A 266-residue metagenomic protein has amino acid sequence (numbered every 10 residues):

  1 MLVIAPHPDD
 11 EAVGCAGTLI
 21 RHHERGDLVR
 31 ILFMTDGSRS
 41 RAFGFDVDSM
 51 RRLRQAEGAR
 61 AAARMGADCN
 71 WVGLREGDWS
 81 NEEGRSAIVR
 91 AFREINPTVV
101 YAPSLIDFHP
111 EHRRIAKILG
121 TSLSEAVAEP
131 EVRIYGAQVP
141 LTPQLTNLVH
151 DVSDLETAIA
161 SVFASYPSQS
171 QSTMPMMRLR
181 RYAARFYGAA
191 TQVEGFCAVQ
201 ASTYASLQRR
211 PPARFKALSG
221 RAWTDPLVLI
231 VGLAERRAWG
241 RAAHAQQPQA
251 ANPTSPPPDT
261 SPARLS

Functional and structural regions predicted by a protein language model:
M1-D48: ATP-dependent adenylation/pyrophosphate-handling site
M1-I4, R21, R25, F45-D46 (+4 more regions): Metal-dependent de-N-acetylase/amidase catalytic core
G14, L53, E83: Short, conserved clusters of charged catalytic residues that mark active-site and nucleotide-handling motifs
T35, R54-G58: Generic hydrophobic, amphipathic alpha-helix propensity
